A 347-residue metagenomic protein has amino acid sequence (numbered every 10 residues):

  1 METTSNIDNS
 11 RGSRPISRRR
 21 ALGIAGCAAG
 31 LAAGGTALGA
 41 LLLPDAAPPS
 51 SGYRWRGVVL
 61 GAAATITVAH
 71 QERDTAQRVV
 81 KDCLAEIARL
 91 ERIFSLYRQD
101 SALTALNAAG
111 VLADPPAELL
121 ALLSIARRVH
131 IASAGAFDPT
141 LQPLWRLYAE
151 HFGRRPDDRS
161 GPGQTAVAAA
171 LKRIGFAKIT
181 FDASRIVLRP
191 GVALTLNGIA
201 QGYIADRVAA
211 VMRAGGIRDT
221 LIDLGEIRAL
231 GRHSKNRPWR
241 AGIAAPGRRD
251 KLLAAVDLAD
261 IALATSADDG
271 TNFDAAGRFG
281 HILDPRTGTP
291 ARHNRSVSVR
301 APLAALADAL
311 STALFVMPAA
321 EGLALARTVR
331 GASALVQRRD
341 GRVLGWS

Functional and structural regions predicted by a protein language model:
M1-S347: Mature catalytic core of soluble alpha/beta enzymes
